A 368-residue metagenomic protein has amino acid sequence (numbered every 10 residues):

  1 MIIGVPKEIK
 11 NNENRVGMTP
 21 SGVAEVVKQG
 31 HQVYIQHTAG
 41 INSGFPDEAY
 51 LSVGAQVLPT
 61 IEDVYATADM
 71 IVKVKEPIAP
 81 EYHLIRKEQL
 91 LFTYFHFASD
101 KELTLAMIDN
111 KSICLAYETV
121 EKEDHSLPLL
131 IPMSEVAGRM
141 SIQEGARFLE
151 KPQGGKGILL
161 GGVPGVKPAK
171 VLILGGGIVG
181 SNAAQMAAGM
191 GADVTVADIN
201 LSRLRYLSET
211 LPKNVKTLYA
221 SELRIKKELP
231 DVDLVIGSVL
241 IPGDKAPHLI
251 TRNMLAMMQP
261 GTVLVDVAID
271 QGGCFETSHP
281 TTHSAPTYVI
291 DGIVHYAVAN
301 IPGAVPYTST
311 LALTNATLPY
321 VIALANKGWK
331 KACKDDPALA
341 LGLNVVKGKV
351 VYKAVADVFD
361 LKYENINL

Functional and structural regions predicted by a protein language model:
I2, E8, P77-A169, V298-N300: Glycine/serine-rich phosphate-binding loop and adjoining beta1-alpha1 elements at the start of nucleotide-handling
I2-N110: An N-terminal-biased, well-structured beta-alpha scaffold segment characteristic of Rossmann-like dinucleotide-binding
P6-F45, P152-G237, T287: Glycine-rich phosphate/diphosphate-binding loop of Rossmann-like nucleotide-binding domains
S52-L58, K73-K75, K151-G157, V215-A220 (+2 more regions): Short gly/ser/thr-rich secondary-structure transition/capping motifs
D69, K75-E76, F95-H96, S221 (+3 more regions): Short glycine-/small-residue-rich Rossmann-like dinucleotide-binding loops
E118-L159, I269, C274-L368: Adenosine-phosphate binding glycine-rich loop
E209-D291: Rossmann-like adenosine-cofactor binding region
